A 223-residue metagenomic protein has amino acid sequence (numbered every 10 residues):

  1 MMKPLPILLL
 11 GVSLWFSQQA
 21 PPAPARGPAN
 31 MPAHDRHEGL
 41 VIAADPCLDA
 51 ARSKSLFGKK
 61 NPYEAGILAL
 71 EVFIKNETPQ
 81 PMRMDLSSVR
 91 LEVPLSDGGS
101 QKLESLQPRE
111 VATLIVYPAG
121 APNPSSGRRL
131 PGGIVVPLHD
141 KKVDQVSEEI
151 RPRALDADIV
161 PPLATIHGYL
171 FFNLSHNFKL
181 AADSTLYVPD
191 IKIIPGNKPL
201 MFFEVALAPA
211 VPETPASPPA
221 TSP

Functional and structural regions predicted by a protein language model:
M1-L5: Positively charged n-region of N-terminal signal peptides that target proteins for export
P6-W15: Bacterial N-terminal signal peptides
Q18-P223: Conserved functional micro-motifs across diverse proteins
